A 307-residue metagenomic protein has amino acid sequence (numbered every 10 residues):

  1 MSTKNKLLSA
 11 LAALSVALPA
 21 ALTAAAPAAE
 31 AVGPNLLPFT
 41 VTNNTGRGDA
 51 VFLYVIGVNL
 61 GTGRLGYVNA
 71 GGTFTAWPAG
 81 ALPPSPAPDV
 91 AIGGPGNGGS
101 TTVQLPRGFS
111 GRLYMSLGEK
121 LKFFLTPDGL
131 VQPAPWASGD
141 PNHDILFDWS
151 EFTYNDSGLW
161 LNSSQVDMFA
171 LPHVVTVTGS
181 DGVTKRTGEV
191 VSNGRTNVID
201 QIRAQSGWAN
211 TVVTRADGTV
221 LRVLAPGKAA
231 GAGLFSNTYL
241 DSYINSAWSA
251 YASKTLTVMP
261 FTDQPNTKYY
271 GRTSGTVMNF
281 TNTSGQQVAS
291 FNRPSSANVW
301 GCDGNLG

Functional and structural regions predicted by a protein language model:
M1-A31: Secretory targeting and sorting signals
V32-G307: Extracellular low-complexity, O-glycosylation-prone Ser/Thr/Pro/Gly-rich "stalks" and linkers flanking catalytic
